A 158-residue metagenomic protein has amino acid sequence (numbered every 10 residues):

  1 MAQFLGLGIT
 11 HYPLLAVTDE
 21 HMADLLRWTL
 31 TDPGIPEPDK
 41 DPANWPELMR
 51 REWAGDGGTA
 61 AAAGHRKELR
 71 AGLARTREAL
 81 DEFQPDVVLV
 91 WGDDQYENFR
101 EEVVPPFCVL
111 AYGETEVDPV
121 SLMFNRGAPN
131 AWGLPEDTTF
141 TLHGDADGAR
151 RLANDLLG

Functional and structural regions predicted by a protein language model:
Q3-G158: Active-site histidine-anchored catalytic micro-motif
